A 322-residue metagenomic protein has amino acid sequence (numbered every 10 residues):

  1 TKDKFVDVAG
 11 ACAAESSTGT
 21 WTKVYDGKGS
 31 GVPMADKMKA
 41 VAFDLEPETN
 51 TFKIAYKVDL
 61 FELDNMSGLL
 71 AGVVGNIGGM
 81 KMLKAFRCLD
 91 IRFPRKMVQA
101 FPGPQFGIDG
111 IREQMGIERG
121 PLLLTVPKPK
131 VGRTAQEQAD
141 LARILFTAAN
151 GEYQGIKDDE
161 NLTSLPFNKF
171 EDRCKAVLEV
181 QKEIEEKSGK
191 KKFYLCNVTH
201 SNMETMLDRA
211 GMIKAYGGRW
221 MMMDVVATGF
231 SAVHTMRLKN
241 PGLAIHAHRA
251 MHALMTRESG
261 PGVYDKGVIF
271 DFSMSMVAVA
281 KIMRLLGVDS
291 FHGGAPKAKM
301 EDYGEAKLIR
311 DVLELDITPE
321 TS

Functional and structural regions predicted by a protein language model:
T1-D3, R119-D140, F193-T205, A253-S275 (+1 more regions): Active-site mouth loops of central-metabolism enzymes
T1-E152: N-terminal capping/small domains of soluble enzymes
F5-G10, M66-L69, Q138-A142, F170-L178 (+3 more regions): Well-ordered, non-membrane alpha-helical segments in soluble/globular domains
R112-I117, F146-N150, E171-G189, G211-A215 (+2 more regions): Acidic (Asp/Glu)-rich catalytic clusters
P127-P129, E160, C196-H200, M223-V225 (+2 more regions): A cross-domain feature marking catalytic cores of carbohydrate-active enzymes and several ubiquitous metabolic/repair
Y153-K175, A295-M300: Glycine-rich, proline-tolerant flexible connector loops at the mouths of alpha/beta enzymes
R173, V177, E185-Y194, V198-K214 (+2 more regions): N-terminal active-site wall of soluble small-molecule enzyme domains
L207-A210, Y216-S322: Catalytic alpha/beta core domains of metabolic enzymes, predominantly
